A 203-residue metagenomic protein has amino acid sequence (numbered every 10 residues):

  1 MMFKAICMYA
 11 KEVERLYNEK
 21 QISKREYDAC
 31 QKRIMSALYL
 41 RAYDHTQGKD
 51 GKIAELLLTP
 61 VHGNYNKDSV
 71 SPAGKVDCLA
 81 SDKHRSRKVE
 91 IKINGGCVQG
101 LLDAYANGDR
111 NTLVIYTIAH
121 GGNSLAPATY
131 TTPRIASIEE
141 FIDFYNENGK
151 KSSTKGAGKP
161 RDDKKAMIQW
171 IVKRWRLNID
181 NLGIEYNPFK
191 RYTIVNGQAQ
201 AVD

Functional and structural regions predicted by a protein language model:
M1-D203: Nucleic-acid endonuclease domains
